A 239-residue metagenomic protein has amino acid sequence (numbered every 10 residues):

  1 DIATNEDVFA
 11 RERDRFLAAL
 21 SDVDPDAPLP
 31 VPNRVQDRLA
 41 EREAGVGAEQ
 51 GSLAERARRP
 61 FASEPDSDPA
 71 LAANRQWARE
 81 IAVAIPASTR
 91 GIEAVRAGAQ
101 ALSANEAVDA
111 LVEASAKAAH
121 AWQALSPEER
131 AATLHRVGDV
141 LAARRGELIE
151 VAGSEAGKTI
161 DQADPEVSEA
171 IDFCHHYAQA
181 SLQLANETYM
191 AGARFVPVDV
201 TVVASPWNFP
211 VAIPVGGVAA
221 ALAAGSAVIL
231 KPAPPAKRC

Functional and structural regions predicted by a protein language model:
I2-E113, K117-G146, E150-V151, Q162-S205: Terminal low-complexity tails and localization/encapsulation signals of metabolic enzymes
G157: Catalytic core of bacterial c-di-GMP phosphodiesterases, primarily the EAL and HD-GYP domains, capturing alpha-helical
N186-C239: Conserved small-residue-rich beta-alpha loop and adjacent elements that most often cradle the phosphate/pyrophosphate
